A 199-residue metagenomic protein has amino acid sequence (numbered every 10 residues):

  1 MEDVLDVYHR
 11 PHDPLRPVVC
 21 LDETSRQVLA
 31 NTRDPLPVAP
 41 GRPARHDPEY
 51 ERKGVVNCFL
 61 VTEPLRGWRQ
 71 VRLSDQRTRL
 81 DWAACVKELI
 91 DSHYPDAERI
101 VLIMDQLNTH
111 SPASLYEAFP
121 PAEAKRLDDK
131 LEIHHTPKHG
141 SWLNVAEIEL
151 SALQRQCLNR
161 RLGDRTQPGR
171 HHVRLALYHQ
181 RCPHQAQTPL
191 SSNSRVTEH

Functional and structural regions predicted by a protein language model:
M1-K87, A186, L190: Extended, low-complexity cationic-aromatic segments
V19-L21, V101-M104, H134-H135, R174-L177: Short beta-strand segments
D22, V61, D105, N144 (+1 more regions): Conserved RecA-like P-loop NTPase ATPase core
T32, D164-H199: C-terminal domain-tail junction helix/linker
A44-Y50, E123-V145, R161: RNase H-like polynucleotidyl transferase catalytic core
R69, K138, A146-R161, R165-Q167: Active-site proximal helix-loop segment of RNase H-like, two-metal nucleases, encompassing DDE(D)
A97-H110: Acidic/histidine-rich, metal-coordinating catalytic segments
A113-A124: Short, aromatic/basic amphipathic alpha-helical patches
